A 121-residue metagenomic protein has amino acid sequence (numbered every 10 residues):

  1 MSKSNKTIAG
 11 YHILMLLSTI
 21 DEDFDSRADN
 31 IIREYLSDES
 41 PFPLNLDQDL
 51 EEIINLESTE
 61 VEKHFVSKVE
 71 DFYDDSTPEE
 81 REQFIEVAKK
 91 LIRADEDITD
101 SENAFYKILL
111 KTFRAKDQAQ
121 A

Functional and structural regions predicted by a protein language model:
M1-A121: Small-residue-enriched hydrophobic alpha-helices in membranes
